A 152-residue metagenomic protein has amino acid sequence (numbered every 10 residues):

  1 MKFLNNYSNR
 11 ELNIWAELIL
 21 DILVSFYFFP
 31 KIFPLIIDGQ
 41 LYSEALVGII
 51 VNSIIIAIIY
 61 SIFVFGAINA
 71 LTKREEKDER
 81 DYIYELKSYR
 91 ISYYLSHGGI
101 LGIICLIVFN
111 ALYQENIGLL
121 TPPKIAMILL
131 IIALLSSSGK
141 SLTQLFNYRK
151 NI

Functional and structural regions predicted by a protein language model:
N6-S53: Long, highly hydrophobic alpha-helical transmembrane signal-anchor segments
L20-V24, I56, Y60-V64, G99 (+2 more regions): Alpha-helical transmembrane segments of multipass membrane proteins
Y27, G98-I117: Alpha-helical transmembrane segments and their membrane-interface junctions in multi-pass membrane proteins
G39-E44, Y113-P123: Membrane-interfacial helix-loop-helix connectors in multipass membrane proteins
E44-S61, I128-A133: Alpha-helical transmembrane segments
S53, S88-S96: Loop-to-transmembrane-helix entry motif
F63-Y84: Membrane-helix interface/capping segments
I103-I107, T121-I152: Alpha-helical transmembrane segments and their immediate juxtamembrane interface regions
